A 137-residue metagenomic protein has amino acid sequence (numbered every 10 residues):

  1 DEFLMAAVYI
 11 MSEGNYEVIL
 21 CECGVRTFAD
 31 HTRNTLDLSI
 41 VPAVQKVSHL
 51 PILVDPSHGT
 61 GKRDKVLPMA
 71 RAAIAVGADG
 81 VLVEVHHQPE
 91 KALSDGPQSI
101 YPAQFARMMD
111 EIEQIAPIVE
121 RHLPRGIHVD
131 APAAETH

Functional and structural regions predicted by a protein language model:
D1-V85: Catalytic alpha/beta core domains of metabolic enzymes, predominantly
F28-H31, Q88-G96, R125-A133: Flexible glycine/acidic-rich beta-alpha junction loops that bind and position SAM and/or redox cofactors in anaerobic
I40-V41, A72-I74, S94, Y101-A103 (+2 more regions): Alpha-helix boundary/interfacial micro-motifs
H87-R121: C-terminal helical cap(s) of enzyme catalytic domains, especially alpha/beta-barrels
E111-H137: Extended, intrinsically disordered, low-complexity segments
